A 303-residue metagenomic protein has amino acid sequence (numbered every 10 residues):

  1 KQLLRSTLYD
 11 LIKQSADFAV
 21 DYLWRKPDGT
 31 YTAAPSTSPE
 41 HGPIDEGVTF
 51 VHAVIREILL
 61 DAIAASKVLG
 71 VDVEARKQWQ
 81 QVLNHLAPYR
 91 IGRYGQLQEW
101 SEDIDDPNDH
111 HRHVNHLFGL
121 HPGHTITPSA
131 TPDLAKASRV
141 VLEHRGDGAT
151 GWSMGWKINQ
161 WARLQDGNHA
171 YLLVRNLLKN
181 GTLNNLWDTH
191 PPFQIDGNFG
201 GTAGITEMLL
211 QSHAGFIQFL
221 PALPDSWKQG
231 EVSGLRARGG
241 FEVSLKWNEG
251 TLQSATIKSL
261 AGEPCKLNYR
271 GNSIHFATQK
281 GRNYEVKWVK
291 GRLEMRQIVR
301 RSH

Functional and structural regions predicted by a protein language model:
K1-D10, T49-F216, Q253: Active-site core of glycosidic bond-cleaving carbohydrate-active enzymes
Q2-L4, L8, F18-A19, V114 (+5 more regions): Broad hydrophobic/π-residue packing in well-ordered secondary structure
Q14-V68: Acidic/histidine-rich catalytic neighborhood
D21-Y22, G29, P39-G42, S129 (+4 more regions): Flexible loop/turn segments at secondary-structure boundaries
T30, L117, G240-E242: Extracellular structured ligand-interaction cores
S36, R76-H85, L220-W227: A glycine-rich phosphate-binding loop feature that marks nucleotide/adenosyl-phosphate handling sites
V71, N168-R301: Non-catalytic C-terminal accessory modules of carbohydrate-active enzymes
